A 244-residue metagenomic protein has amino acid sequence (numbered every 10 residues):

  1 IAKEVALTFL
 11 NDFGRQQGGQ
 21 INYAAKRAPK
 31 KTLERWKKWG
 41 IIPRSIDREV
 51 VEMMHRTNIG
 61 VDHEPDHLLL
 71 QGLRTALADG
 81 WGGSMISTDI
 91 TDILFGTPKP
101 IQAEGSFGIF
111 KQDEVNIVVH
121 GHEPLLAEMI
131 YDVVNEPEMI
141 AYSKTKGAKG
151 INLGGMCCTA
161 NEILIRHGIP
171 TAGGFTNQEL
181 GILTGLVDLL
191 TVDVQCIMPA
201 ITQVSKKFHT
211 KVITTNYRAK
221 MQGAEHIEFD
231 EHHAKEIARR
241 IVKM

Functional and structural regions predicted by a protein language model:
I1-M244: Metallocofactor- and cofactor-centric catalytic cores in central/energy metabolism, strongly enriched
